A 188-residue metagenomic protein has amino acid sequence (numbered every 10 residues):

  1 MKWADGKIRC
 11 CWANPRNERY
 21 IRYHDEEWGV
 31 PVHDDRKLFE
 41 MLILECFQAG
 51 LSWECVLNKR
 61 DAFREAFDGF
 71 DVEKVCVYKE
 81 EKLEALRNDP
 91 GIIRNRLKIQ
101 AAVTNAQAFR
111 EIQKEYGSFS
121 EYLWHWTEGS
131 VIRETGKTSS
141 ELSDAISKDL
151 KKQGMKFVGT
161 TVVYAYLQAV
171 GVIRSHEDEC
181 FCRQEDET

Functional and structural regions predicted by a protein language model:
M1-T188: HhH-family (HhH-GPD) DNA N-glycosylase catalytic core used in base-excision repair
